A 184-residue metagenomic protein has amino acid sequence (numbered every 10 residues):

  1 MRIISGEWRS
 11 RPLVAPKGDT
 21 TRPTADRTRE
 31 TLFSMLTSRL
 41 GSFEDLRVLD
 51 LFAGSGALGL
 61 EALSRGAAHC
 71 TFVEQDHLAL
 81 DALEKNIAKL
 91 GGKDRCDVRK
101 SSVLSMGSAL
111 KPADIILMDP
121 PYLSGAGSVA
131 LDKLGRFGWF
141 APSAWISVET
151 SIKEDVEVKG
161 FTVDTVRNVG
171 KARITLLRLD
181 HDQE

Functional and structural regions predicted by a protein language model:
M1-E184: Class I S-adenosyl-L-methionine-dependent methyltransferase catalytic core
